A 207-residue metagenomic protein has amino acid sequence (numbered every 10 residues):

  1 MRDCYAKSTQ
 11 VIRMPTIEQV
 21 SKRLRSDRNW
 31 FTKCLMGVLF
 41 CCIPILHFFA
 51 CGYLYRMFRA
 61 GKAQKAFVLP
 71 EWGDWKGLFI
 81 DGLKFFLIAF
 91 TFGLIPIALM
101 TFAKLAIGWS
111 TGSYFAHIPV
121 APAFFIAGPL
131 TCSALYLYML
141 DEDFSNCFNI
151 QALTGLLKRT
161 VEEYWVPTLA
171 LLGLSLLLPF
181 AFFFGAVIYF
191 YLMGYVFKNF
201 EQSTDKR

Functional and structural regions predicted by a protein language model:
T9: Short Gly/Ser/Thr- and charged-rich N-terminal loops/segments that act as flexible capping/hinge elements
M14, V20-K22, G37-C41, I45-F67 (+3 more regions): Short, small/hydrophobic-residue-rich motifs at membrane-helix boundaries and re-entrant hairpins of integral membrane
P15-F40, W72-A98, L130-L177: Interfacial aromatic "cap" segments that immediately flank transmembrane helices in multipass membrane proteins
C41-K62, W109-N146, L172-D205: Selective recognition of hydrophobic, aromatic-rich stretches within alpha-helical transmembrane segments of polytopic
